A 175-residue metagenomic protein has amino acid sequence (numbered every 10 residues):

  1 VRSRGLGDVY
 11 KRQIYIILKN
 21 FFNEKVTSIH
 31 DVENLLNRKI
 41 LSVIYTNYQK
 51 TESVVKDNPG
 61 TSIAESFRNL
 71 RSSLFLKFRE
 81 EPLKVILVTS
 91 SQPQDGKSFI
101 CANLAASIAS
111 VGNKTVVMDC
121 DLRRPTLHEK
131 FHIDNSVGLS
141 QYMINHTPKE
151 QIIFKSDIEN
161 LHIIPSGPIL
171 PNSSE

Functional and structural regions predicted by a protein language model:
V1, H128, L161-I163: Short glycine- and Lys/Arg-enriched binding-loop motifs that mark or flank ligand-binding interfaces
V1-G7: Positively charged, low-complexity/disordered segments
S3, T89, T115, S156: Ser/Thr-centric signal marking residues that sit in or immediately flank functional binding/regulatory motifs
R4, E81, E159: Structured loop/turn residues at beta-strand edges in well-structured enzyme cores
D8-K114, C120-S140, E150-Q151, L170-S174: Short boundary/hinge segments that flank catalytic cores
Q141-E175: Conserved Walker-type P-loop NTP-binding/catalytic site
